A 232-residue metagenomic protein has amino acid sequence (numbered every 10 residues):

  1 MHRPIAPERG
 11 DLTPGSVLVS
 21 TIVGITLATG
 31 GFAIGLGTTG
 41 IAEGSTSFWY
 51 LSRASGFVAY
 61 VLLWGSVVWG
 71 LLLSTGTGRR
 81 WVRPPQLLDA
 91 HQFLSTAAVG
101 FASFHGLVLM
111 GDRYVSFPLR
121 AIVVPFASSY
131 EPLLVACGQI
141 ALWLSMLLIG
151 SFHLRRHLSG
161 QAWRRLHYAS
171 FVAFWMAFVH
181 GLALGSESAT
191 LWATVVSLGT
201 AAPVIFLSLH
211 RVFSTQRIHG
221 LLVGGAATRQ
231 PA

Functional and structural regions predicted by a protein language model:
M1-A232: Membrane-embedded alpha-helical bundles that constitute the cytochrome b-like, heme-associated redox core of multi-pass
